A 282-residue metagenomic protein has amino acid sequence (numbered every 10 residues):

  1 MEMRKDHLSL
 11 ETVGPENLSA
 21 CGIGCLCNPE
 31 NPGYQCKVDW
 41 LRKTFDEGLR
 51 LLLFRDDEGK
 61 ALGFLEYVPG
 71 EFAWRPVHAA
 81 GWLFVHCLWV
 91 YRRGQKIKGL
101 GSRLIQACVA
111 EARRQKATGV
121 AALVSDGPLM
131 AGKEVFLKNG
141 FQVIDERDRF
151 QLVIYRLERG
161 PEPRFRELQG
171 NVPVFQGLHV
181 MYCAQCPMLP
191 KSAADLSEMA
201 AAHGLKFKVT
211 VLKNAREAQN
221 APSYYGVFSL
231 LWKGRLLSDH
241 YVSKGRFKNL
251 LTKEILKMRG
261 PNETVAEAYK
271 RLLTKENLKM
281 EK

Functional and structural regions predicted by a protein language model:
M1-E58, E167, C186-M188, S192-M199: Short amphipathic alpha-helix that is part of the acyltransferase structural core
G48-L65, L230-R235: Conserved beta-hairpin
L53, K60-E71, F84, W89: Conserved beta-strand in the GNAT
F72, L123-V124, G140-I154: Conserved catalytic-core motifs of GNAT/GCN5-like acyltransferases
H86-I97, D126: A short, internal acetyl-CoA/4′-phosphopantetheine-binding micro-motif in the GNAT/acyltransferase core
K96-A112: Conserved acetyl-CoA-binding loop-helix of GNAT-fold acetyltransferases
A112-G127: Conserved GNAT acetyl-CoA-binding A-motif
K233-V265, Y269: Non-catalytic, surface beta->alpha helical segment in thiol-disulfide oxidoreductase systems
